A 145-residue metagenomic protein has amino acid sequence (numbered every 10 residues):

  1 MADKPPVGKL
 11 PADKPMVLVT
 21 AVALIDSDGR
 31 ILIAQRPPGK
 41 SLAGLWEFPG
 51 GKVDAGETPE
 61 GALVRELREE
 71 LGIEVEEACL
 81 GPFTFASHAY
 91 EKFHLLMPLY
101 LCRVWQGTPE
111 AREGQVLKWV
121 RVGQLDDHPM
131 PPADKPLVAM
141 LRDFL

Functional and structural regions predicted by a protein language model:
A2-I31, K52, F85: Conserved N-terminal beta-strand and adjoining loop/helix that marks the start of the Nudix/MutT-like hydrolase domain
L18-T20, G29, L95-P98, Q115: Change "...and in nucleic-acid phosphodiester-cleaving endonucleases..." to "...and in nucleic-acid processing enzymes
V22, F48, R121: Residue-level signal for inorganic ion chemistry
D26, T84-T108, K118: Active-site-adjacent beta-strand/loop module that shapes the phosphate/pyrophosphate-binding cleft
R30-E70: Conserved Nudix-box catalytic region and its N-terminal flanking loop in Nudix hydrolases and closely related
E74-T84: A short coil-to-beta-strand element that immediately follows conserved catalytic motifs
L99-L101, P109-L141: NUDIX/MutT-family hydrolases
